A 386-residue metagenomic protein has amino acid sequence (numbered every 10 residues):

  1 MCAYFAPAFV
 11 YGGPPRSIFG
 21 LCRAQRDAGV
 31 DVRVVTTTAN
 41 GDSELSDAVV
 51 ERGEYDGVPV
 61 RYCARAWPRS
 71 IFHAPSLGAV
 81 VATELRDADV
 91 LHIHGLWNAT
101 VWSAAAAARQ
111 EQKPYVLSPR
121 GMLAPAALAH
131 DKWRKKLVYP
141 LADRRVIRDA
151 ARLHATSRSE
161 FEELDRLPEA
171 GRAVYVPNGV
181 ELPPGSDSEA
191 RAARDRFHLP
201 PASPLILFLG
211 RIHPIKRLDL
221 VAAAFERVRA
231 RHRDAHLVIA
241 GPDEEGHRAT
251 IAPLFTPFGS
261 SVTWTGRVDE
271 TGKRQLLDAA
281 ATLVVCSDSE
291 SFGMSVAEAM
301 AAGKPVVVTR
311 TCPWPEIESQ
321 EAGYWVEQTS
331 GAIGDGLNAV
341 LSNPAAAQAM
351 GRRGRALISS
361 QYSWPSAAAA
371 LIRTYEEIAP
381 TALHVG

Functional and structural regions predicted by a protein language model:
T38, S159, G179: Carbohydrate-associated surface elements
N40-G41, V180, L209, H236-T250 (+1 more regions): Glycosyltransferase donor-sugar binding loop
Q110, K136-R152: Membrane-proximal helix-turn-helix segments that form the acceptor-binding/catalytic region of lipid-linked
V180, L199-K216, A222-F225, V238: Conserved donor-binding/catalytic core segment of Leloir-type glycosyltransferases
A249-T271: Nucleotide-activated donor-binding/catalytic signature segment of Leloir-type glycosyltransferases, i.e., the conserved
T282, P305-T309: Short hydrophobic beta-strand element within catalytic cores of glycosyltransferases and related nucleotide-activated
D288: Aromatic "clamp/platform" in nucleotide-sugar-dependent glycosyltransferases that forms part of the donor/acceptor
Q320-G331, A339-A345: Conserved acidic donor-binding segment of nucleotide-sugar-dependent glycosyltransferases
